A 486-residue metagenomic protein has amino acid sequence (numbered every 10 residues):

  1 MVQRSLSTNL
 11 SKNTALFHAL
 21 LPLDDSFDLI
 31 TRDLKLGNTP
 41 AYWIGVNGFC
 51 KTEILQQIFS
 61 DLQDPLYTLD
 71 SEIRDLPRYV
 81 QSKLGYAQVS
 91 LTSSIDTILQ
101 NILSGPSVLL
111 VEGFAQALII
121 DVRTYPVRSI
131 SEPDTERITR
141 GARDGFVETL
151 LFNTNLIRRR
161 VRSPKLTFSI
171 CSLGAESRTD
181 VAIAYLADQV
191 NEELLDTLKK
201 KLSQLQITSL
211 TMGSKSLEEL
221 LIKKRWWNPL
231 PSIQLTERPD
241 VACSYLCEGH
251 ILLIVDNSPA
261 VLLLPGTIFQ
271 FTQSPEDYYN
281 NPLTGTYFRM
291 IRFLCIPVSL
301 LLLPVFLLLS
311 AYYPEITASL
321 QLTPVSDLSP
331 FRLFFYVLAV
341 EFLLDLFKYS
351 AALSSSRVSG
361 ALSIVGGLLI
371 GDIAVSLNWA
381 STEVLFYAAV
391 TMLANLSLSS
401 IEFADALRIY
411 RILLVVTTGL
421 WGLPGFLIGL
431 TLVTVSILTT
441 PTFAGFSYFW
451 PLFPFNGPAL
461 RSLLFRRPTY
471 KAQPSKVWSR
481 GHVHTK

Functional and structural regions predicted by a protein language model:
M1-V305, L309, Y313-A318, L322-P324 (+1 more regions): Membrane-embedded alpha-helical signal segments
H18, R158, C243, L344 (+2 more regions): Short glycine-/small-residue-rich flexible loop motifs, especially phosphate/cofactor-binding loops
G105, G141, G145, P164 (+7 more regions): Glycine-centered flexibility sites
R162, S203, K348, V375 (+1 more regions): Short polybasic/polar patches that bind polyanions
V255-N257, S356, W379, W421 (+1 more regions): Active-site proximal loops enriched in glycine and acidic residues that flank catalytic Cys/His/Asp and coordinate
A260, G266-L414: Transmembrane alpha-helical segments that form the functional core of multipass membrane systems
T382-V384, A388-K486: Hydrophobic alpha-helical transmembrane segments of membrane transport and translocation systems, primarily multi-pass
